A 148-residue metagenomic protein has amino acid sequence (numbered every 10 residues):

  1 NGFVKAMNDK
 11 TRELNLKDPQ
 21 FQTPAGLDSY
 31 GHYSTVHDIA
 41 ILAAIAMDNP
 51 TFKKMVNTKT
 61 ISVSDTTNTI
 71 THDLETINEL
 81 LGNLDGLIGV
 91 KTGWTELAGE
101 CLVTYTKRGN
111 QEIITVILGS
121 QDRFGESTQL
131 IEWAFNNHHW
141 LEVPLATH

Functional and structural regions predicted by a protein language model:
N1-P19: Short, charged, amphipathic alpha-helices and their helix-cap/turn boundaries
L16-Q20, D28-H148: Domain-terminus/edge residues, biased toward the C-terminal soluble/receptor-binding domains of extracytoplasmic
